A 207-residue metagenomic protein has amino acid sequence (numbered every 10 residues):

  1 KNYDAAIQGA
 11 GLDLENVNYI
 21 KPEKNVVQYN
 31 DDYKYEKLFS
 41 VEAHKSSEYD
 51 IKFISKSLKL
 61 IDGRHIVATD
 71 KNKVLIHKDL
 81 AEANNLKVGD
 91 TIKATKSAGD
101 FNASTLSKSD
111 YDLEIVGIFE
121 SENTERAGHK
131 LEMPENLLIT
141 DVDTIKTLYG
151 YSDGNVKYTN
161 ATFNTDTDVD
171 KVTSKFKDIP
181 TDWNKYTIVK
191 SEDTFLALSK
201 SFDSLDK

Functional and structural regions predicted by a protein language model:
K1-F202: Basic-flanked hydrophobic alpha-helices used for secretion and membrane insertion
